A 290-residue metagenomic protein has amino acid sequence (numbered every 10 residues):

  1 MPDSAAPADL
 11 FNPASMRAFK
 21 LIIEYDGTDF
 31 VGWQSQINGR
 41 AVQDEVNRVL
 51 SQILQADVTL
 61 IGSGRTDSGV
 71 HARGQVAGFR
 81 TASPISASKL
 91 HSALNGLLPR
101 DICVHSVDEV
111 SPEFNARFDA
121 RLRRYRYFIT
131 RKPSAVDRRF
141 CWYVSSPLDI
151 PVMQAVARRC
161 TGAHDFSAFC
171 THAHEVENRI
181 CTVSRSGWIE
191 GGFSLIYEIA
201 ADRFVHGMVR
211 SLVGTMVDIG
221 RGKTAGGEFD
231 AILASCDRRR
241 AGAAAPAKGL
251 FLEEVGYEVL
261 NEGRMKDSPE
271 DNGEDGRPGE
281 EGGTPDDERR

Functional and structural regions predicted by a protein language model:
P2-R290: Structured-RNA-binding interfaces characteristic of tRNA pseudouridine synthases
